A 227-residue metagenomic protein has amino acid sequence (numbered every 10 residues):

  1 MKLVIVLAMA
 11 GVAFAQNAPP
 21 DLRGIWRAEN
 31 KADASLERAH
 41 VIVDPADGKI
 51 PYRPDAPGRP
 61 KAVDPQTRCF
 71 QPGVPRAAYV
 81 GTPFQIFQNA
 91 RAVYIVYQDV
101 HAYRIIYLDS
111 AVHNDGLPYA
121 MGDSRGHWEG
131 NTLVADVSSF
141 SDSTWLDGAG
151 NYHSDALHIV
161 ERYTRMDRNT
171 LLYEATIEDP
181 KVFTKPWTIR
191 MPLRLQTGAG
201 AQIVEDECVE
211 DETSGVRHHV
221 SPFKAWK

Functional and structural regions predicted by a protein language model:
L3-A13: Sec-dependent N-terminal signal peptides
Q16-K227: PEST-like low-complexity, intrinsically disordered acidic/proline/serine-rich tracts that flank trafficking/processing
